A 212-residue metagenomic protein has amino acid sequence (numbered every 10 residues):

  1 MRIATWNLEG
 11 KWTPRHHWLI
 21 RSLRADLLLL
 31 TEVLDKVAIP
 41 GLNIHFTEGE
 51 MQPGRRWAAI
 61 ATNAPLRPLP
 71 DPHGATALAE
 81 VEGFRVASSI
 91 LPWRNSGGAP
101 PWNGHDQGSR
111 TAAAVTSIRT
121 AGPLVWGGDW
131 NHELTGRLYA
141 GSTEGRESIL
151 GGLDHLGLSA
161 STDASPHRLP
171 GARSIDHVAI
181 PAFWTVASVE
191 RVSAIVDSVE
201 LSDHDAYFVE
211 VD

Functional and structural regions predicted by a protein language model:
M1-L42, E50-Q52: N-terminal, active-site-proximal structural segment of metallo-dependent hydrolase catalytic domains
M1-T5, E9-H17, L27, A58-D212: Active-site regions of metal-assisted phosphoester/phosphodiester hydrolases, unifying DNase/endonuclease modules
L34-A75: Ligand-binding grooves and catalytic loops that recognize ribose/phosphate and carbohydrate rings, and esterified lipid
